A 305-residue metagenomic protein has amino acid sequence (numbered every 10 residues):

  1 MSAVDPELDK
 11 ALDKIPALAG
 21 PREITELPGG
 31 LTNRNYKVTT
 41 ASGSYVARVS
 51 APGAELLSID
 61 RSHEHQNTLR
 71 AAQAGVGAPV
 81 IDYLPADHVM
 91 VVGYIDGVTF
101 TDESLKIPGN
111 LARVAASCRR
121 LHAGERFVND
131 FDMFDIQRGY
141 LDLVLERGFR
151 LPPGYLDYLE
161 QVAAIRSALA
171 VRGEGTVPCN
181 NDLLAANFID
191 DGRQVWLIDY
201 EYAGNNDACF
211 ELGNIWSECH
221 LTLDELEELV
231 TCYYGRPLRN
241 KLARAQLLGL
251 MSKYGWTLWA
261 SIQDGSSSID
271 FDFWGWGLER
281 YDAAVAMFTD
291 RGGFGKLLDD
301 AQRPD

Functional and structural regions predicted by a protein language model:
A3-E23, A123-N181, D191-G192, P237-R239 (+1 more regions): An alpha-helical support segment within catalytic cores of ATP-dependent transferases
E7, R113, S117, D157 (+3 more regions): Charged catalytic carboxylate motif
T25-D135, D142, G148-L156: ATP-binding pocket architecture of kinase catalytic cores
E26-P28, T32-T40, V46-A47, A163-L212: Active-site acidic catalytic loop and adjacent metal/ATP-binding pocket of ATP-dependent phosphoryl transfer enzymes
R61, A243, L247-L250: Start-of-helix signal in alpha-solenoid helical-repeat scaffolds, especially tetratricopeptide repeats
G75, C118-R126, L169, C219 (+4 more regions): A general structural signal marking secondary-structure boundaries and capping sites
R147-L156, W259-D305: ATP/Mg2+ or Mg2+-diphosphate-binding catalytic cores that bind nucleotide phosphates or diphosphates via glycine-rich
C209-R239, L250-S268, A283: Active-site activation/catalytic loop segments of kinase-like enzymes and analogous catalytic loops in related
